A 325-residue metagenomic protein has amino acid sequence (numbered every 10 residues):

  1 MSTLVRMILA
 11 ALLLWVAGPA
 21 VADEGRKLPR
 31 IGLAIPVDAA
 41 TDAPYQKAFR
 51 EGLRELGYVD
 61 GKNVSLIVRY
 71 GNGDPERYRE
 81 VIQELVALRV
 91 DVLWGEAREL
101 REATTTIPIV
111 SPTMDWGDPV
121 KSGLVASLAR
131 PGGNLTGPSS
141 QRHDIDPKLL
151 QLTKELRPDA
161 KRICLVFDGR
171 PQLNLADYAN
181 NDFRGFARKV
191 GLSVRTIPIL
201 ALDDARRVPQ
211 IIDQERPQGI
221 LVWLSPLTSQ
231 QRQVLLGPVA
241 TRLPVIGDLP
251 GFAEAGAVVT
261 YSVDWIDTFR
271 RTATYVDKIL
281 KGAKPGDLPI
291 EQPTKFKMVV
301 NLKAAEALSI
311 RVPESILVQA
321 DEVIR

Functional and structural regions predicted by a protein language model:
M1-R325: Short hydrophobic alpha-helices and adjacent helix-cap/hinge residues
